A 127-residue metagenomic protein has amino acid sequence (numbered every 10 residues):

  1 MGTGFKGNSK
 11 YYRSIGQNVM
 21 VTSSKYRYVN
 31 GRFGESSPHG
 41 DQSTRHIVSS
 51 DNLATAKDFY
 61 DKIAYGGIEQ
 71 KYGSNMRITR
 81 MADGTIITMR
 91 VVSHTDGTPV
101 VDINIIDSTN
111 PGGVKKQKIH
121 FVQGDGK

Functional and structural regions predicted by a protein language model:
M1-K71, I103-K127: Low-complexity, glycine/serine/proline-rich disordered segments that function as export/translocation leaders
Y72-H94: Amphipathic, interaction-prone secondary-structure segments
M76, G97-N104: Histidine-centered divalent-metal-coordination microenvironment in nucleic-acid enzymes
S93-D96, D107: Solvent-exposed loop/turn segments at secondary-structure junctions within structured extracellular/periplasmic domains
